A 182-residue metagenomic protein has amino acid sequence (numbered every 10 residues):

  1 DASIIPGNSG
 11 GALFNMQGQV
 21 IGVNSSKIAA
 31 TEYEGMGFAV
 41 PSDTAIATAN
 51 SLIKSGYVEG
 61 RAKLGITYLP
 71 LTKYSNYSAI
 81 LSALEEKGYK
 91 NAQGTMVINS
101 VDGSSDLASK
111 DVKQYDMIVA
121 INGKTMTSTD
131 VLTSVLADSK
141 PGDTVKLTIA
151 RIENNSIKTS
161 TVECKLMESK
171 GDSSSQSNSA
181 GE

Functional and structural regions predicted by a protein language model:
A2, N15-V20, S25, T44-E182: C-terminal recognition in membrane/secretory proteostasis and scaffolding
I5, I28: Active-site proximal helix/loop that lines the substrate pocket of Rossmann-like NAD(P)-dependent oxidoreductase domains
N8: Rossmann-like dinucleotide/flavin-binding elements
G11-A12: A residue-level detector for well-ordered beta-strand positions
A30-E32, A92-Q93: Short glycine-enriched loop/turn motifs at secondary-structure junctions
T31-G37, D130: A short, polar/charged loop-to-alpha-helix boundary motif
